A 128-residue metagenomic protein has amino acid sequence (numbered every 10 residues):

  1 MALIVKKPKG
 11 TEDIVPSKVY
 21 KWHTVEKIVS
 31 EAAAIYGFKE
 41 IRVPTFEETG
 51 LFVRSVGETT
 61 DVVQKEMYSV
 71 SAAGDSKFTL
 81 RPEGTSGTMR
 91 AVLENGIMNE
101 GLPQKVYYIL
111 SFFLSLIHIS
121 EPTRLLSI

Functional and structural regions predicted by a protein language model:
M1-S120, R124: TRNA-recognition modules of translation machinery and tRNA-sensing kinases, especially anticodon-binding
